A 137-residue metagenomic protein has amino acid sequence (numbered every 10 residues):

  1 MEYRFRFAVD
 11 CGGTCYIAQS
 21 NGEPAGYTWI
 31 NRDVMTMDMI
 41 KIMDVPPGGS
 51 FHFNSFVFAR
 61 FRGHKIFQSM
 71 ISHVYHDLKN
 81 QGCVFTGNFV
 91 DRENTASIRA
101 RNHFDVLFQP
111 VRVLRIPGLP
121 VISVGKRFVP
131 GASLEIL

Functional and structural regions predicted by a protein language model:
M1-G49, F53-A59: A conserved beta-strand-loop-helix scaffold within acyl/acetyltransferase catalytic domains
F53-S55, N88-D91: Short His-Asn-centered micro-motif
N54-A59, G63-N80, N102-H103: Conserved acetyl-CoA-binding loop-helix of GNAT-fold acetyltransferases
L78-V90: Conserved GNAT acetyl-CoA-binding A-motif
R92-P110: Conserved active-site alpha-helix within GNAT-family acetyltransferase domains
L107-I122: Conserved catalytic-core motifs of GNAT/GCN5-like acyltransferases
L134-L137: Long, compositionally biased intrinsically disordered regions
